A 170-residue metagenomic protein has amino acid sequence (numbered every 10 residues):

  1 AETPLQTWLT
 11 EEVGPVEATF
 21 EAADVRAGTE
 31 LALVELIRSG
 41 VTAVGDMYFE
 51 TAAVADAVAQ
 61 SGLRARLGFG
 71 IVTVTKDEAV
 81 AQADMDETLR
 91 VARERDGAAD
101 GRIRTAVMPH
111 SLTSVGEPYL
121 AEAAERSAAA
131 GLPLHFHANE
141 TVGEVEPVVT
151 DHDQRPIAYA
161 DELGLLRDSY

Functional and structural regions predicted by a protein language model:
A1-W8, G143, S169-Y170: Short intrinsically disordered, low-complexity coil segments enriched in acidic
E2-L63, M85-A98: Alpha-helical scaffold segments that flank or form the walls of functional sites
A53-Y170: Metal-coordinating catalytic core of metallo-dependent amide/deamination hydrolases
